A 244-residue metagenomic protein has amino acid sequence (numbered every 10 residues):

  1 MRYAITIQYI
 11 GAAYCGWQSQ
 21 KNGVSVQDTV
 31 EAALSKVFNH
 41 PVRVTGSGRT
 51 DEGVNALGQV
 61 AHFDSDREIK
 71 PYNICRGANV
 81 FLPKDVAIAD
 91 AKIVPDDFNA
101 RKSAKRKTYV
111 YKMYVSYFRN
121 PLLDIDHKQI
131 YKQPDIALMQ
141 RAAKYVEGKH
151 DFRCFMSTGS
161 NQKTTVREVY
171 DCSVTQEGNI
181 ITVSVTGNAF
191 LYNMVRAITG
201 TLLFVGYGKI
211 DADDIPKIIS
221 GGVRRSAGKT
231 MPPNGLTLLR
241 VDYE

Functional and structural regions predicted by a protein language model:
M1-E244: Structured-RNA-binding interfaces characteristic of tRNA pseudouridine synthases
